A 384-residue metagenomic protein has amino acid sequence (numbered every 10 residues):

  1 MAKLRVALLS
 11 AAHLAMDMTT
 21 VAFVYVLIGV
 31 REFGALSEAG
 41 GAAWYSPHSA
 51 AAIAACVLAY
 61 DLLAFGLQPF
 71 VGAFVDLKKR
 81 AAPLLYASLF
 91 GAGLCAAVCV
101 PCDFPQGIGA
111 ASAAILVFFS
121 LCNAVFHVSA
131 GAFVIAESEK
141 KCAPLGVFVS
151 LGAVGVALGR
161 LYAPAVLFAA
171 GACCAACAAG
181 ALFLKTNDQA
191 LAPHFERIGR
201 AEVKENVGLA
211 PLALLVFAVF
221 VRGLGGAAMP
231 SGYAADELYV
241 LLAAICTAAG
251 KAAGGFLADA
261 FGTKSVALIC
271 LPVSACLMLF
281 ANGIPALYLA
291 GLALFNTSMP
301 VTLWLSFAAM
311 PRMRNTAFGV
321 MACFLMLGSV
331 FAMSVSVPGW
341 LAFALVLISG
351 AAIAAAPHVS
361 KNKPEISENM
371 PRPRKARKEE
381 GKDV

Functional and structural regions predicted by a protein language model:
A2-D61, V221-Y233: Helix-loop boundary and gating motifs at the non-cytosolic
A54-A73, L241-A253: Central cavity-lining transmembrane alpha-helices of secondary-active solute carriers, predominantly the Major
G66-V98: Conserved MFS/SLC helix-loop-helix module at the cytosolic interface between two early adjacent transmembrane helices
L77-L89, D259-P272: Cytoplasmic membrane-interface "Motif A"-like loop-to-helix N-cap segments of 12-TM Major Facilitator Superfamily
L89-G107, P272-I284: C-terminal ends and interior cores of transmembrane alpha-helices in multi-pass membrane transporters/permeases
A124-S138, N296-P311: Intracellular juxtamembrane helix-capping segments at the cytosolic ends of symmetry-related transmembrane helices
S265-T302: C-terminal transmembrane helical hairpin of 12-TM major facilitator-type secondary transporters
P311-A342: A late C-terminal transmembrane helix in Major Facilitator Superfamily
